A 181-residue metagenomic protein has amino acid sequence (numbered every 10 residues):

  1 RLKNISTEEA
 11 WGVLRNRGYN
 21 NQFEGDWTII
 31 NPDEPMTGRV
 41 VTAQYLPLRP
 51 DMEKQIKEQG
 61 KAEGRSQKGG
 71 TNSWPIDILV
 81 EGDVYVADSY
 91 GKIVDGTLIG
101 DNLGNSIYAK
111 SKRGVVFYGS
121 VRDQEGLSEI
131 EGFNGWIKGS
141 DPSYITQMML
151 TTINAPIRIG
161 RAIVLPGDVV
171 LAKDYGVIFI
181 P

Functional and structural regions predicted by a protein language model:
R1-S66: N-terminal low-complexity or amphipathic/hydrophobic leaders
K3-W11, M36, I78, G96 (+2 more regions): Generic structural signal for well-ordered, non-membrane alpha-helical segments in soluble metabolic enzymes
L14, I107, D168-V170: Buried hydrophobic positions in well-ordered alpha/beta secondary-structure cores of metabolic enzymes
Q22-G25, Y45, V86-D88, V115-G119 (+2 more regions): General beta-strand structural signal in soluble alpha/beta enzymes
T37-G38, V80-D83, K110-R113, I130-F133 (+3 more regions): Short coil/turn connectors at secondary-structure junctions
S73-G119: Extracellular/luminal Protease-associated
N105-S143: Ligand/cofactor pocket segment of small-molecule handling proteins
K138-P181: Acidic, glycine-rich flexible loop/linker segments
